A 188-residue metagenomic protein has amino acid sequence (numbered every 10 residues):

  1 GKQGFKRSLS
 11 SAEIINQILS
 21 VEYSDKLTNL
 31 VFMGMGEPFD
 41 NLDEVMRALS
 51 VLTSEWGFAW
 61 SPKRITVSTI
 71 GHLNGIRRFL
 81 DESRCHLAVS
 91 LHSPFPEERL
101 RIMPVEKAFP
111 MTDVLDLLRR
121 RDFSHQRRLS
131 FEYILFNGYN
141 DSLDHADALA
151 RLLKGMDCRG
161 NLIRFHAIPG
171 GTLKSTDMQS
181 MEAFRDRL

Functional and structural regions predicted by a protein language model:
G1-A12: Canonical Radical SAM [4Fe-4S] cluster-binding loop centered on the CxxxCxxC motif and its immediate flanking residues
E13-N16, S20-L188: Conserved AdoMet/S-adenosylmethionine-binding subsite of the radical SAM
